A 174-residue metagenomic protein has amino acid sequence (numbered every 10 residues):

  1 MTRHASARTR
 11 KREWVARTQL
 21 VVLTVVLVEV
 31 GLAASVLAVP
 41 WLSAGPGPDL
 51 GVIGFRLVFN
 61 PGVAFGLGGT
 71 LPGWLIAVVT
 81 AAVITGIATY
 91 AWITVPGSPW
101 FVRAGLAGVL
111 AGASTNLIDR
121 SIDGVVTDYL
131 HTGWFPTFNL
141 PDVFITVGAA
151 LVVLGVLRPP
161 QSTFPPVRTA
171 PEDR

Functional and structural regions predicted by a protein language model:
M1-R174: Alpha-helical transmembrane bundles and membrane-interface segments of multipass inner-membrane proteins
